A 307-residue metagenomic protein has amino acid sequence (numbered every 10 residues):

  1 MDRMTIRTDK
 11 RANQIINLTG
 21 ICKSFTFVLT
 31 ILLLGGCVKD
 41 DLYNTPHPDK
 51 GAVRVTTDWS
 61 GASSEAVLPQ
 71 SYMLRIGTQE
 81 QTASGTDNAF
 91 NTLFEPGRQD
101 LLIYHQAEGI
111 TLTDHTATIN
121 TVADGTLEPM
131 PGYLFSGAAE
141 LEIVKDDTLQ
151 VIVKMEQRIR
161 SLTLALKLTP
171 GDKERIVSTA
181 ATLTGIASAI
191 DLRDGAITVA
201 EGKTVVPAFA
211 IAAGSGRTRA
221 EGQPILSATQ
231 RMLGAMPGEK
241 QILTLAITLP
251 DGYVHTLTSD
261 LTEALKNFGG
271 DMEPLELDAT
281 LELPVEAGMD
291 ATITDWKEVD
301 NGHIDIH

Functional and structural regions predicted by a protein language model:
M4-F25: Bacterial N-terminal signal peptides that target proteins for export
L33-G36: C-terminal motif of bacterial Sec signal peptides marking the signal peptidase cleavage site
Y43-A62, K154-T169: A short, Gly/Thr-enriched small/hydrophobic beta-strand-prone motif that recurs across taxa
H47-D49, L93-G97, K145, K154-R158 (+2 more regions): Solvent-exposed loop and beta-edge segments used for protein-protein assembly and interaction
A52-T56, D100-L102, Q150-I152, S161-A165 (+2 more regions): Beta-strand secondary-structure signal
L68-A117, V177-L265: Tryptophan-paired
E108-Q150, D251-A287: Structured interaction patches on ligand/partner-binding surfaces of diverse proteins
P131-A180, P274-H307: Compositionally biased low-complexity segments at domain edges in trafficked proteins and select soluble regulators
